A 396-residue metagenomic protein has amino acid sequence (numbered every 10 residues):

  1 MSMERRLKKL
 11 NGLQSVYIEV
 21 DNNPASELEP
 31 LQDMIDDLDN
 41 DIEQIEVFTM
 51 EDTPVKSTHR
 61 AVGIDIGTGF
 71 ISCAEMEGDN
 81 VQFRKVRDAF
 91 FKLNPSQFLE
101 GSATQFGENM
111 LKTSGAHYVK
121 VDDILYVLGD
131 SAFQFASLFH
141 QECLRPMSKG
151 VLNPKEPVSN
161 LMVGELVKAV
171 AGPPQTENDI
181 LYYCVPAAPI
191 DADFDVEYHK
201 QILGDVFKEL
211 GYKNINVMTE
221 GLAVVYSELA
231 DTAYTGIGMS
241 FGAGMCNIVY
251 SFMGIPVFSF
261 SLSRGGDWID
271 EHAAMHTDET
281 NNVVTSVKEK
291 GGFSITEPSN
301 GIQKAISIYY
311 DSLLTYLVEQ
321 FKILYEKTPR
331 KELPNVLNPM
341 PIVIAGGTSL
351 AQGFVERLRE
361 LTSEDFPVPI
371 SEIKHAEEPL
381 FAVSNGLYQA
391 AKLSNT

Functional and structural regions predicted by a protein language model:
S2-G238, M253-L262, G266, E271-M275 (+4 more regions): Nucleotide/phosphate-binding catalytic cleft detector across ATP-hydrolyzing and phosphate-transferring enzymes
G67, G242-M245: Short flexible coil/turn linkers enriched for glycine and charged/polar residues that connect secondary-structure
N247-V249: A structural feature that tracks compact, well-ordered secondary-structure segments with a strong bias toward
